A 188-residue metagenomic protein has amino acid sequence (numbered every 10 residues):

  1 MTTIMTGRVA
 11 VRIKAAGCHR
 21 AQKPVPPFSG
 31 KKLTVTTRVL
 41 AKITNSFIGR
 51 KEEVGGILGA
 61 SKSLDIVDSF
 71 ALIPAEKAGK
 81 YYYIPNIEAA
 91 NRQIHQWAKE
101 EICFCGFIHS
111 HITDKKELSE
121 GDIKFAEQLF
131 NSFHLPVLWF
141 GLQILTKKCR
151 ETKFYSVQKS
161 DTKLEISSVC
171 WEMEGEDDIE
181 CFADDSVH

Functional and structural regions predicted by a protein language model:
M1-F104, T113-H188: Conserved beta-strand-loop surface patch within small alpha/beta domains used for substrate/adaptor or ligand engagement
S110: Conserved residues at the C-terminal ends of beta-strands
